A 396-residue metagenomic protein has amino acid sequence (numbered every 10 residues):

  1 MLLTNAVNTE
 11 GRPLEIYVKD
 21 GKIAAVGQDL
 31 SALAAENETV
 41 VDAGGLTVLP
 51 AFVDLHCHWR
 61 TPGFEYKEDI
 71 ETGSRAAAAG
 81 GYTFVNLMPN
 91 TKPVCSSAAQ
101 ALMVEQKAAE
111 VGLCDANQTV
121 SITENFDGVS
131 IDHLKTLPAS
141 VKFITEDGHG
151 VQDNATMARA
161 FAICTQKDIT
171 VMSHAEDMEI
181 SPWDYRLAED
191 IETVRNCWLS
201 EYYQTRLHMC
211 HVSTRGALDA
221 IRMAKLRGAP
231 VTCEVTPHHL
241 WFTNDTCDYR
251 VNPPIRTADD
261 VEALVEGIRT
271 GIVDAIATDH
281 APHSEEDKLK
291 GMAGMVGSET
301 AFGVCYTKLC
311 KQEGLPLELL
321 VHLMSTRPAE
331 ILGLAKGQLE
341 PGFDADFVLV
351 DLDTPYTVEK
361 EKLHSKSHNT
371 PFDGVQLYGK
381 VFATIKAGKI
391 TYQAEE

Functional and structural regions predicted by a protein language model:
M1-L2, V7-P50: Histidine-rich, glycine-flanked metal-binding segment
A6, G21, G45, H56 (+15 more regions): Divalent metal-coordination and catalytic microenvironments
L46-E110: Metal-associated gating/positioning segment near the N- to mid-region
L55-E68, N117-V129, G148, D184-L187 (+1 more regions): Active-site mouth loops of central-metabolism enzymes
E105-I122: A glycine-rich helix N-cap at a beta->alpha junction
I131-I276: Histidine/acidic residue-rich metal-binding segments in metalloenzymes
L187-Q204, G267-T270, D274-I276, H280-L352: His/Asp/Glu-enriched, well-ordered alpha-helical/loop segment that forms or immediately abuts the divalent-metal
D344-E396: C-terminal cap of metal-dependent C-N hydrolases
